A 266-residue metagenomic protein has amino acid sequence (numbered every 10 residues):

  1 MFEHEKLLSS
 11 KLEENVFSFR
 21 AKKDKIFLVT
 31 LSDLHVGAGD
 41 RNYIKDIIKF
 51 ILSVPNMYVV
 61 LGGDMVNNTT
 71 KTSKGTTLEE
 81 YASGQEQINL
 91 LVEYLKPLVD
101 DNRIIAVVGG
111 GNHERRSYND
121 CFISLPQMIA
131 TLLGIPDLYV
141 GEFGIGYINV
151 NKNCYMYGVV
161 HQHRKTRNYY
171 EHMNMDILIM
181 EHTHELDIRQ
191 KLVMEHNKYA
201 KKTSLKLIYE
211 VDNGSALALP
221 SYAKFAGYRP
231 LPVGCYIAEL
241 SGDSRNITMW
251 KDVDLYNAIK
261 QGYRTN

Functional and structural regions predicted by a protein language model:
M1-K23, I259-N266: Glycine- and charge-rich intrinsically disordered segments
K11-E13, R41-K45, V159-Y169: Short, motif-level signal for alpha-helix interfacial/capping segments enriched in acidic residues and aromatics/proline
E13-V140: Core catalytic region of metal-dependent phosphoesterases/phosphodiesterases, especially metallo-beta-lactamase-like
S18-V29, I145-Y157, L205-I208: Beta-strand-turn-beta hairpins that frame and shape the catalytic cleft of phosphate-ester-processing enzymes
L52, V99-D100, F122-G134, N151 (+2 more regions): Short, surface-exposed basic-aromatic patches at helix termini and helix-loop junctions that form
G111-Y118, I237-E239, A258-N266: A short, hydrophobic/aromatic-rich structural module that often spans a beta strand with its adjoining loop
Q127-V159: Glycine/proline-rich, flexible active-site/cofactor-binding loop segments that harbor closely spaced acidic
N153-I259: Conserved beta-sheet core of the metallophosphoesterase superfamily
